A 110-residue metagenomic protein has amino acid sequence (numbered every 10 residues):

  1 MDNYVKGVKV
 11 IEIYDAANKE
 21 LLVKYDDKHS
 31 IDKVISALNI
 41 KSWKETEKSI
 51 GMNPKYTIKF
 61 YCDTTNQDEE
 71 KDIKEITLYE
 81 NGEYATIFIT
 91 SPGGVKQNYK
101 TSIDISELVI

Functional and structural regions predicted by a protein language model:
M1-E47: N-terminal export/targeting and maturation segments
M1-V8, T57, I103-I110: Soluble, acidic/polar mature domains that operate outside membranes
V5, S49, E80, S91-P92: Intrinsically disordered, low-complexity segments enriched in small/polar residues
V10, P54, A85, K96-Q97: Polar low-complexity intrinsically disordered regions enriched in Ser/Thr and small residues
I13-A17, F60-N66, S91: Short acidic, glycine-rich loop/turn motifs
D26-I31, I76-Y84, S102-E107: A short, sequence-level motif marking secondary-structure junctions
W43-T86: Short, structured surface segments that line ligand/substrate-binding pockets
F88-I110: C-terminal partner/receptor-binding element of secreted or periplasmic proteins
